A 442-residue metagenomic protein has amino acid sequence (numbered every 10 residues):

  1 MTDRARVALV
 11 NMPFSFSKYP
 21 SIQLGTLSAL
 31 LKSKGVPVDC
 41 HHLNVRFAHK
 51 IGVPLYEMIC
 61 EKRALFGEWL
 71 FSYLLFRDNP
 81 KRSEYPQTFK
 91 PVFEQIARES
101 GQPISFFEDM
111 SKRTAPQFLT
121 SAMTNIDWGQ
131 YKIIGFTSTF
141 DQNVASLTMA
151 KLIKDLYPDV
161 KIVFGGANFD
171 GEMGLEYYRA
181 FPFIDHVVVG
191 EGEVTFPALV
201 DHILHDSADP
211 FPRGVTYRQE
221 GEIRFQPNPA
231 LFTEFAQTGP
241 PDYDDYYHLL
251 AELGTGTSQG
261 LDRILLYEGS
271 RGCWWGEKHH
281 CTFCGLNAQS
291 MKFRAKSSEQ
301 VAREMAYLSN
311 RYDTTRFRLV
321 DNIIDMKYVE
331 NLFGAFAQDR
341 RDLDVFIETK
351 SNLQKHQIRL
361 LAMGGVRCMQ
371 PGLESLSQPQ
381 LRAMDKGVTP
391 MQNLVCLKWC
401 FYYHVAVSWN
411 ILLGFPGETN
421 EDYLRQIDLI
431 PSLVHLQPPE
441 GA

Functional and structural regions predicted by a protein language model:
T2-D3, R218-S270: N-terminal [4Fe-4S]-dependent radical SAM core
A5-R6, F14-F47, I96, I104-L231: Glycine-rich beta-alpha loop elements in corrinoid/cobalamin-binding modules across cobalamin-dependent enzymes
R6-M12, D159-V163, S298-S408, L413-E418 (+1 more regions): Conserved SAM/AdoMet-binding glycine-rich loop
D39-T120: Conserved N-terminal ligand/cofactor-binding loop architecture of enzyme catalytic domains
H42-N44, G285, I411: Residue-level recognition of beta-strand->loop/alpha-helix junctions
L175-A180, H356-I358, G417-P431: Catalytic cores of alpha/beta
E176-P197, M363-C368, D428-A442: Structural recognition of alpha->loop->beta junctions
Q259-E299: Canonical Radical SAM [4Fe-4S] cluster-binding loop centered on the CxxxCxxC motif and its immediate flanking residues
